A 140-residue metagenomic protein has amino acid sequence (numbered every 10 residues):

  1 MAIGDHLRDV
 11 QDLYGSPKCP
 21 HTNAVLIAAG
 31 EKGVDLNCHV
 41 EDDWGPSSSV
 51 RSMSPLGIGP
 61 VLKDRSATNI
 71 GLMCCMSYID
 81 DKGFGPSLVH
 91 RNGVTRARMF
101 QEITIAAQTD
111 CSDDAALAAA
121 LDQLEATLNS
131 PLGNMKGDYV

Functional and structural regions predicted by a protein language model:
M1-M135: GST-like domain detector, emphasizing the conserved glutathione-binding G-site in the N-terminal thioredoxin-like
G137-V140: Amphipathic alpha-helical protein-interaction segments enriched in hydrophobic
